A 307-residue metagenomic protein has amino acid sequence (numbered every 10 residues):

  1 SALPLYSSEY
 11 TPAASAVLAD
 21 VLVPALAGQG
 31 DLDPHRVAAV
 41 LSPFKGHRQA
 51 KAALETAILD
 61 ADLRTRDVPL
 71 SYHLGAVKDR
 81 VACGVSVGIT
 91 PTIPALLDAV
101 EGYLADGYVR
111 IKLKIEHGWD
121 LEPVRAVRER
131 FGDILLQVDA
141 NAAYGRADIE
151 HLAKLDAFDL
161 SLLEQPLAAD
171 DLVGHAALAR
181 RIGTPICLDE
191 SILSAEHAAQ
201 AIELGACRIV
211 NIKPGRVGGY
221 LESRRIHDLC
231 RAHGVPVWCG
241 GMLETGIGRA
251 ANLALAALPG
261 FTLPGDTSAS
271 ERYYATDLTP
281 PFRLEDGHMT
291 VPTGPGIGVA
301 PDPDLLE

Functional and structural regions predicted by a protein language model:
S1-E9, G84-I89, G241: Glycine-rich phosphate/pyrophosphate-binding beta-alpha loops
S1-T65: Metal- or metallocofactor-binding catalytic centers and their adjacent structured scaffolds across diverse enzyme
A19-V23, E55, L59-D60, R125-R128 (+5 more regions): Predominant activation on well-ordered alpha-helical scaffold segments within soluble catalytic domains
L22, L54, D67, I111 (+7 more regions): Conserved, mostly hydrophobic/aromatic
A38-S42, R64, V68-R80, F282-L284 (+1 more regions): N-terminal amphipathic alpha-helix/helix-capping segment at the start of soluble metabolic enzymes
S71-I182: Metal-dependent enolase-superfamily TIM-barrel catalytic cores that perform enediolate-based chemistry
D170-C187, I192-H288, P292: Shared catalytic-loop signature of beta/alpha-barrel
I297-E307: Extended hydrophobic packing segments that form well-structured cores
